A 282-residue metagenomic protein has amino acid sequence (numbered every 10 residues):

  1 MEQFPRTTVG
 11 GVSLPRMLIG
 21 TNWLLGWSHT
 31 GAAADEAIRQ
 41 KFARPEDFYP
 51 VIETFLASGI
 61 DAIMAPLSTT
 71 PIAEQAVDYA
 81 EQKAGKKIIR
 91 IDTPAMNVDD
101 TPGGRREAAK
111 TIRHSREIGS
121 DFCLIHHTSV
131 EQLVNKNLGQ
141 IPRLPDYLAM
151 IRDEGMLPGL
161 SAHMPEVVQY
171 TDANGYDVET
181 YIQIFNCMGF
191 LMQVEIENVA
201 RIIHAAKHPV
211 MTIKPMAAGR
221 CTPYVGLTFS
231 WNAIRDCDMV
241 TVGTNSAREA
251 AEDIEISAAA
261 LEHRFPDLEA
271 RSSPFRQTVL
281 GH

Functional and structural regions predicted by a protein language model:
M1-G31: N-terminal amphipathic alpha-helix/helix-capping segment at the start of soluble metabolic enzymes
T7-R16, D35, E46-M64, Y79-A80 (+2 more regions): Structured C-terminal cap/extension of enzyme domains
P15-T21, I63-A65, I88-T93, C123-I125 (+4 more regions): Hydrophobic faces of well-ordered beta-strands that scaffold small-molecule active sites in alpha/beta enzyme cores
N22-L24, S68, T93-D99, T128-V130 (+4 more regions): Active-site beta-loop-alpha junctions enriched in small/polar residues
I38-L138: Active-site beta->alpha loop and helix N-cap motifs at the rims of alpha/beta catalytic domains
R105-A109, L138-P145, V194-A200, P223-F229: Charged helix-capping and loop-helix junction motifs
I118-D121, R152-E154, A173-I182, A205-P209 (+1 more regions): Glycine-enriched alpha-helix->loop->beta-strand junction motifs that scaffold or abut catalytic
P165-V194: Histidine/lysine/aspartate-rich catalytic loop segments that bind and position anionic ligands
